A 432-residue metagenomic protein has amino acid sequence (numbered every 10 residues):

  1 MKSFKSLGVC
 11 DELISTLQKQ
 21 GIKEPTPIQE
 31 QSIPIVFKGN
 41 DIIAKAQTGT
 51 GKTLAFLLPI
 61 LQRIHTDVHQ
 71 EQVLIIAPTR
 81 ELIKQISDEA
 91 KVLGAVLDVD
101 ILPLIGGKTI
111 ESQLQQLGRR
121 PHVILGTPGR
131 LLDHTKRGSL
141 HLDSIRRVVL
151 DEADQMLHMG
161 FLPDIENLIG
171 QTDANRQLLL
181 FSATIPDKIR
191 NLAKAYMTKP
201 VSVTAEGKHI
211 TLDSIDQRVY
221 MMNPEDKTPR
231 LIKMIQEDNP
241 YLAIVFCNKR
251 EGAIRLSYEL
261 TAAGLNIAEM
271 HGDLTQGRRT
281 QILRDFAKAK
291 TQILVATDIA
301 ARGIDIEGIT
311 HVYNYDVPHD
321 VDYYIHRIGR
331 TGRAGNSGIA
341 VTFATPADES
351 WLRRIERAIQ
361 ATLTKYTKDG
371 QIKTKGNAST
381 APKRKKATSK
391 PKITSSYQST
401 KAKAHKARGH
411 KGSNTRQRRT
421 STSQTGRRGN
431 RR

Functional and structural regions predicted by a protein language model:
K2, S6, K288, R353-R432: Basic Arg/Gly/Lys-rich low-complexity intrinsically disordered segments
K2-K373: Conserved helicase RecA-like core
